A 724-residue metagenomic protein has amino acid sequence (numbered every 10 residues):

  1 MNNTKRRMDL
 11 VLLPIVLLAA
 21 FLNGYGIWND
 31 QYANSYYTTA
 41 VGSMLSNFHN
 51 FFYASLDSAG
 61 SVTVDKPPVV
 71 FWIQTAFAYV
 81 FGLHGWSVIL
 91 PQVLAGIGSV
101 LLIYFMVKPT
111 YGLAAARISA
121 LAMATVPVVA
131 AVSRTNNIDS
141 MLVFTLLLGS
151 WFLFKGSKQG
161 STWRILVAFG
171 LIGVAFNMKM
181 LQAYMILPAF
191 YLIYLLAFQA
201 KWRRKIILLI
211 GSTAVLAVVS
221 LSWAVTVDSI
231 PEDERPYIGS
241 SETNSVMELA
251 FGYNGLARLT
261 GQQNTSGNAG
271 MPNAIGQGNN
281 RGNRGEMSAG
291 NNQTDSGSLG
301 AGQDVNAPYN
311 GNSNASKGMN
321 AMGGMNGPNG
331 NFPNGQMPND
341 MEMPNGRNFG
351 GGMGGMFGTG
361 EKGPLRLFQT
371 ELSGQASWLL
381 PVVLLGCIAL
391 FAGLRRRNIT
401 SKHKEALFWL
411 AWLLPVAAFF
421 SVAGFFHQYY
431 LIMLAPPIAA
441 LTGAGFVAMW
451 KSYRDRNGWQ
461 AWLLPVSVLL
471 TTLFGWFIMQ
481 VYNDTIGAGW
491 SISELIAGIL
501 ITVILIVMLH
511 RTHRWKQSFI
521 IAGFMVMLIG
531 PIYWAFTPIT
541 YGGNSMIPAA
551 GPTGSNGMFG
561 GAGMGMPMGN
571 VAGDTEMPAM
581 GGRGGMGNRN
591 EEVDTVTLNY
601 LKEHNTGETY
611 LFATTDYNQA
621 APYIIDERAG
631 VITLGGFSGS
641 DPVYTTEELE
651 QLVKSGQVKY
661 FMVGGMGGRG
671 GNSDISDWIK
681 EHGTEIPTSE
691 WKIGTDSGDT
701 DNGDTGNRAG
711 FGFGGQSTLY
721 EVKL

Functional and structural regions predicted by a protein language model:
M1-G267, I275-L299, Q303-V466, L470-F474 (+2 more regions): Membrane-integral, polyisoprenol-dependent glycosyltransferases of the GT-C/oligosaccharyltransferase superfamily
M1-N2, W86, L394-R395, A406 (+3 more regions): C-terminal or late-domain output modules
S157, G639-E648, T695-G698: Short, charged, surface-exposed secondary-structure boundary motifs
W223, N254, I506-L509, L719-L724: Helicase P-loop NTPase motor core of nucleic-acid translocases
A224, R456-G563, G581-E591, T595: Transmembrane helical bundles and short interhelical boundary loops of multi-pass, membrane-embedded
E234, E242, Y541, V643-L652: Alpha-helical scaffolding within the catalytic cores of extracellular/periplasmic polymer-degrading hydrolases
G530-S638, V658-D674, W678, G683-E721: Short periplasmic/luminal acceptor-recognition loop of GT-C membrane glycosyltransferases, typified by
